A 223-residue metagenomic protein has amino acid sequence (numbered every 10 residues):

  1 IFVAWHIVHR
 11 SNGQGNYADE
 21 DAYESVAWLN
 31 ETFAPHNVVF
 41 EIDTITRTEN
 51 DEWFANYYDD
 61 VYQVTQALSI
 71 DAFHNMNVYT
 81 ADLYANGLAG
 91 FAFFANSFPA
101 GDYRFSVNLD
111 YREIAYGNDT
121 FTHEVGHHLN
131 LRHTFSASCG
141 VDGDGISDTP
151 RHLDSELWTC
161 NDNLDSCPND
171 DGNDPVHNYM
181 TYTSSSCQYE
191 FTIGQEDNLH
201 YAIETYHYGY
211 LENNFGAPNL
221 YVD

Functional and structural regions predicted by a protein language model:
I1-N75, T80-Y84, A217-Y221: Propeptide-to-catalytic entry region of secreted or membrane-anchored zinc metalloproteases
F2-I7, V39-I42, N75-T80, F105-Y111 (+5 more regions): Structural recognition of the beta-strand scaffold that forms the well-ordered cores of secreted hydrolase catalytic
G13-N16, T183-E196: Active-site rim elements
A18-S25, G117-F121, Q195-N198, A202: Stable alpha-helical elements in mature extracytoplasmic
A27-P35, H127-L131, E204, Y208: Sec-exported extracytoplasmic/periplasmic mature domains
T65-S136: Active-site-proximal segment of zinc-dependent metalloprotease catalytic domains
R112-Y189: The catalytic-center signature of Zn2+-dependent metalloproteases
Y189-D223: Pan-zinc metallopeptidase signature
